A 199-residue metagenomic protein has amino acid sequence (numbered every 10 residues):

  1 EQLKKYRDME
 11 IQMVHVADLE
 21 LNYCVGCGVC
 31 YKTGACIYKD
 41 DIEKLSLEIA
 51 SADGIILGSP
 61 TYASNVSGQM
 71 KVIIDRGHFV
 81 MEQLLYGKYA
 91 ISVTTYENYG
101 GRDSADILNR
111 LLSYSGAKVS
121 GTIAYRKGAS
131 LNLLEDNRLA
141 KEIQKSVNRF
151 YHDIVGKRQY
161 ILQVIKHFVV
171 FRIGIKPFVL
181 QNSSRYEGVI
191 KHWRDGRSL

Functional and structural regions predicted by a protein language model:
E1-D75, F79-V80, A140-L199: N-terminal beta1-alpha1-beta2 submodule of the flavodoxin-like/Rossmannoid cofactor-binding fold
G68, L85-R126, L134, R138: Short, glycine-/small-residue-rich phosphate/pyrophosphate-handling segment
L131: Ligand-binding pocket scaffold of soluble enzyme catalytic domains
